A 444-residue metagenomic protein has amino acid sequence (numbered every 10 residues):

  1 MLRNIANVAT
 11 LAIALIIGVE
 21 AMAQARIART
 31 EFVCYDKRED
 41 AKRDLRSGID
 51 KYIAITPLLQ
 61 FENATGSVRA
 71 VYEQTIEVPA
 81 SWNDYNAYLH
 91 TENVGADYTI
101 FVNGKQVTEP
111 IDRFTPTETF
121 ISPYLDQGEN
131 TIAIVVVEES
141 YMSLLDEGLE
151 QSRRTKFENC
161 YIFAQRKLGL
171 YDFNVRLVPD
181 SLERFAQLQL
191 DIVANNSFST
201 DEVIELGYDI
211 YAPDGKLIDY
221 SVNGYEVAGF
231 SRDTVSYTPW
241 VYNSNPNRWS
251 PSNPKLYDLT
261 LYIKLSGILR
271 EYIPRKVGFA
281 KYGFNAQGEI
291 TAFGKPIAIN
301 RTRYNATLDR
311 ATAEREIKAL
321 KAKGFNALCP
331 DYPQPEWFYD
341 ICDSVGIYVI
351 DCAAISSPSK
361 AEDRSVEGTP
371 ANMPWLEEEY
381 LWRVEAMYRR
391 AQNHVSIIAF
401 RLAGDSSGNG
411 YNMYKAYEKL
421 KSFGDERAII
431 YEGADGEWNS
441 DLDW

Functional and structural regions predicted by a protein language model:
M1-A9: Bacterial N-terminal signal peptides that target proteins for export
V8-G18: Bacterial N-terminal signal peptides
V19-A23: Sec/Tat signal peptide C-region and signal peptidase I cleavage site
A25-A41, I49, S67-Y171, S197-F198 (+3 more regions): Accessory beta-strand-rich segments of carbohydrate-active enzymes
N86, P179-V193: Contiguous beta-strand segments within globular domains
L125-E129, D191-N285: Extended acidic/polar, glycine-enriched regions that form or flank non-catalytic beta-rich accessory modules
F173-N174, L259-K321, D340: N-terminal carbohydrate-binding accessory modules
A327-W444: Substrate-binding/catalytic cleft of secreted carbohydrate-active enzymes, primarily glycoside hydrolases
